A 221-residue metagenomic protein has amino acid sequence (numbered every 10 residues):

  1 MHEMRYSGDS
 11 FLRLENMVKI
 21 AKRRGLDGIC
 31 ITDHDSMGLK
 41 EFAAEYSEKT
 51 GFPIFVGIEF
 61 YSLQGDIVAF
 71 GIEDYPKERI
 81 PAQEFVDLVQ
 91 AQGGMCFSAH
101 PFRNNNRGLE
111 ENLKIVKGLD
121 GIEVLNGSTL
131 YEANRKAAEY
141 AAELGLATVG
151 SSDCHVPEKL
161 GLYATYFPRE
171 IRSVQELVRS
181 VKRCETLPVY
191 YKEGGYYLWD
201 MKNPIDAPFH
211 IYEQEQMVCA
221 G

Functional and structural regions predicted by a protein language model:
M1-M4, H34, H100, H155: Histidine-centered divalent metal-coordination motifs
M1-R13, F102-R103: Active-site mouth loops of central-metabolism enzymes
S7, M17-K19, R24, M37-F52 (+4 more regions): Charged catalytic cores and adjacent phosphate/nucleic-acid-binding surfaces used for phosphate/nucleic-acid chemistry
V18-D35, M95-F97: Divalent metal-dependent hydrolysis catalytic cores, especially in the metallo-beta-lactamase
R79: Short acidic (Asp/Glu) patches
F97-N105: Aromatic-lined carbohydrate-recognition surfaces of secreted/lumenal glycan-active proteins
